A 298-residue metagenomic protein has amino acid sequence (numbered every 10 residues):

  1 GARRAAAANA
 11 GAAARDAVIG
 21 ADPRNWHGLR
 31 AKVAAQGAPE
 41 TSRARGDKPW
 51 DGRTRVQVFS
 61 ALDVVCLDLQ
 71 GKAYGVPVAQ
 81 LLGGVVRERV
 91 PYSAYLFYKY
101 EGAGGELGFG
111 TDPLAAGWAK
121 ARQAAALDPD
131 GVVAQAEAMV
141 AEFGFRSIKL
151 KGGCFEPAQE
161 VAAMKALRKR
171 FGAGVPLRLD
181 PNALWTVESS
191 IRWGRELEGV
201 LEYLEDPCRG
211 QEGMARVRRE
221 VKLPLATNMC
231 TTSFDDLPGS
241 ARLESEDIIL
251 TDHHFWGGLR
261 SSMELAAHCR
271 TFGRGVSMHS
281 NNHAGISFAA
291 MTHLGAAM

Functional and structural regions predicted by a protein language model:
G1-A73: Metal- or metallocofactor-binding catalytic centers and their adjacent structured scaffolds across diverse enzyme
Q57, V64-F109: Glycine-rich, aromatic-flanked loop segments that form ligand/cofactor-binding clefts across common enzyme folds
P77-L82, G131-M139: Short, charged beta->alpha transition segments
V90-V133, G152-G153, N182-T186, A226-C230: Active-site mouth loops of central-metabolism enzymes
A134-K151: Catalytic domains of carbohydrate-active enzymes, especially glycoside hydrolases
L150-S287: Catalytic core of soluble alpha/beta enzymes
H283, A289-M298: Active-site pocket-lining/capping segments in soluble small-molecule metabolic enzymes
